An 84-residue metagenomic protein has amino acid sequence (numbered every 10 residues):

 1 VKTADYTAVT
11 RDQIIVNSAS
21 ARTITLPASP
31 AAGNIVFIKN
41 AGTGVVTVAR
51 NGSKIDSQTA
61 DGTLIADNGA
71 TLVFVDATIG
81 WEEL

Functional and structural regions predicted by a protein language model:
V1-N51, F74-L84: Exposed extracellular interaction/assembly regions and N-terminal maturation sites
P30, L64-A66: A short catalytic or substrate-binding loop motif that flags glycine-/basic-rich loops and adjacent residues that bind
R50-Q58: Short edge-strand/loop segments of extracellular domains
T59-T63: Beta-strand-rich interaction surfaces with strong enrichment in secreted/lumenal proteins
A66-D76: Extracellular disulfide-bonded cysteine-rich modules/repeats
